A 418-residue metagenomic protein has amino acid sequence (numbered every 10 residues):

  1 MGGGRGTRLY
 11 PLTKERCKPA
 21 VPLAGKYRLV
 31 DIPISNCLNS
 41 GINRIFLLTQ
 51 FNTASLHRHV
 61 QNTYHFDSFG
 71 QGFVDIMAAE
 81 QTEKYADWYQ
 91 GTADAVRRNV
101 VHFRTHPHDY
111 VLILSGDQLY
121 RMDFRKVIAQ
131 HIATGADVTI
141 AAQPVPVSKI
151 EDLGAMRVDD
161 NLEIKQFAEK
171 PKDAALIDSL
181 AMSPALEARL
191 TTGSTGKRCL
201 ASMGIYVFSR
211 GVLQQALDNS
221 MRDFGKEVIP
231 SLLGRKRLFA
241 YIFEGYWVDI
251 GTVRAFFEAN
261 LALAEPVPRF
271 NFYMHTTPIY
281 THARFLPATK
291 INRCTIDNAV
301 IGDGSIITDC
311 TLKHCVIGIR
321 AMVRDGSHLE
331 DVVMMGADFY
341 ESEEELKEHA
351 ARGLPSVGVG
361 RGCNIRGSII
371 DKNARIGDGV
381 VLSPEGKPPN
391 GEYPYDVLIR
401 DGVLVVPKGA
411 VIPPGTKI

Functional and structural regions predicted by a protein language model:
M1-V267, L354-P355, N390-V403, P407-G409 (+1 more regions): Unchanged
A185-G196, R210-I418: Left-handed beta-helix
